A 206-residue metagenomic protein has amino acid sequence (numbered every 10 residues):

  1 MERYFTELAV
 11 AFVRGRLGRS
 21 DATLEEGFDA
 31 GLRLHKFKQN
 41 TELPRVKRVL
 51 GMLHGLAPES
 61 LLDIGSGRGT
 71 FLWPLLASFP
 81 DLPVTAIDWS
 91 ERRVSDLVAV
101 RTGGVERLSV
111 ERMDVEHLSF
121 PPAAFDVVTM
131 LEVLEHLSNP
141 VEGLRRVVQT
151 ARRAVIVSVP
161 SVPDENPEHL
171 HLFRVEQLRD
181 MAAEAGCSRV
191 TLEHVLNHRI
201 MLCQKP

Functional and structural regions predicted by a protein language model:
M1-P121, V127, L131, V141-L144 (+2 more regions): Conserved N-terminal segment of class I S-adenosyl-L-methionine
L131-L134, S158: Residues lining the SAM
L137-S138, A151-R152: Helix-to-beta-strand junctions that scaffold the AdoMet/dcAdoMet cofactor pocket in Class I SAM-dependent enzymes
R146-T150: Conserved helix-to-beta-strand junction in the class I
R152-P160: Conserved beta-strand signature within the Rossmann-like core of class I S-adenosyl-L-methionine
S161-E165: A short, flexible beta-alpha/helix-coil linker loop
